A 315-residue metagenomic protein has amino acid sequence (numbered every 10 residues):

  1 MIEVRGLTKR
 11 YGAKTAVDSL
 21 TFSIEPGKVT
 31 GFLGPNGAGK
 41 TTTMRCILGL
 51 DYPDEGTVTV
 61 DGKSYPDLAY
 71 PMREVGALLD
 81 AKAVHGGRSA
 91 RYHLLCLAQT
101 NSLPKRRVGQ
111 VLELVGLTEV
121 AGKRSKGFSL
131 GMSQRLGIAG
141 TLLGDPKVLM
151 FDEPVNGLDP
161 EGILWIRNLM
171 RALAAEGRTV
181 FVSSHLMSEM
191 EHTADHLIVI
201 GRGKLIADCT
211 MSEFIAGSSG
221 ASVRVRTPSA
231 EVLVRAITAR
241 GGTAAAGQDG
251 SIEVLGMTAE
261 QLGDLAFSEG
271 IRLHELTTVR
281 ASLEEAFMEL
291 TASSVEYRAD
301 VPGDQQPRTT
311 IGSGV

Functional and structural regions predicted by a protein language model:
I2-V4, K9-G201, A207: ABC transporter nucleotide-binding domains
K14, G27, A38, D51-P53 (+10 more regions): Hydrophobic/basic alpha-helical segments enriched in Actinobacteria
N101, S218, G241, R280 (+1 more regions): Conserved NTP-handling cores and scaffolds of large molecular machines
R106, E161, H185, P228 (+3 more regions): Charged, alpha-helix-enriched surfaces in structured cytosolic catalytic cores of large nucleotide-utilizing machines
I166-M257: ABC transporter nucleotide-binding domain
M257-V315: C-terminal coupling/interaction segments
